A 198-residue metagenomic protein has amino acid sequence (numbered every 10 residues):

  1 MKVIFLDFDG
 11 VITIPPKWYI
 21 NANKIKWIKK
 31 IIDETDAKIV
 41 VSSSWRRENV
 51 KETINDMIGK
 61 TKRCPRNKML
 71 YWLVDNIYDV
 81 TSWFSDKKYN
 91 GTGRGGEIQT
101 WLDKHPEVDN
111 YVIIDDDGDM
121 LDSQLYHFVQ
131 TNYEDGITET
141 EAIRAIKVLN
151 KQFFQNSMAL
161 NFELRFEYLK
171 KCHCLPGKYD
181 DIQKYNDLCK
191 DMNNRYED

Functional and structural regions predicted by a protein language model:
M1, K29-K30, T100-H105: Short amphipathic alpha-helices and their capping/turn segments at secondary-structure boundaries
K2-K88: Alpha-helical substrate-recognition element adjacent to the catalytic core
W27, E52-T53, E97, E141-R144 (+2 more regions): Exposed alpha-helical structural elements
I58, K68-L160: C-terminal cap/substrate-recognition subdomain and adjoining C-terminal extension of metal-dependent phosphatase-like
C64, C172-C174, C189: Generic recognition of cysteine residues
E163-F166, K170, Q183-C189, N193: Residue-level detector of alpha-helical secondary structure
C174-D181: Charged, low-complexity interaction regions
Y196-D198: Short acidic DE-rich linear segments
